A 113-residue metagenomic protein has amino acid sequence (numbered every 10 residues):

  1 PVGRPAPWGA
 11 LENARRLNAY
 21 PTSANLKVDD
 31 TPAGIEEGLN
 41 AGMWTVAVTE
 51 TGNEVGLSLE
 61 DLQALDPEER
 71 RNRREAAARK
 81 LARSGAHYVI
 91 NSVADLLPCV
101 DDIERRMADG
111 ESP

Functional and structural regions predicted by a protein language model:
P1-P113: Asp-based, Mg2+/Mn2+-dependent phosphohydrolase catalytic module
